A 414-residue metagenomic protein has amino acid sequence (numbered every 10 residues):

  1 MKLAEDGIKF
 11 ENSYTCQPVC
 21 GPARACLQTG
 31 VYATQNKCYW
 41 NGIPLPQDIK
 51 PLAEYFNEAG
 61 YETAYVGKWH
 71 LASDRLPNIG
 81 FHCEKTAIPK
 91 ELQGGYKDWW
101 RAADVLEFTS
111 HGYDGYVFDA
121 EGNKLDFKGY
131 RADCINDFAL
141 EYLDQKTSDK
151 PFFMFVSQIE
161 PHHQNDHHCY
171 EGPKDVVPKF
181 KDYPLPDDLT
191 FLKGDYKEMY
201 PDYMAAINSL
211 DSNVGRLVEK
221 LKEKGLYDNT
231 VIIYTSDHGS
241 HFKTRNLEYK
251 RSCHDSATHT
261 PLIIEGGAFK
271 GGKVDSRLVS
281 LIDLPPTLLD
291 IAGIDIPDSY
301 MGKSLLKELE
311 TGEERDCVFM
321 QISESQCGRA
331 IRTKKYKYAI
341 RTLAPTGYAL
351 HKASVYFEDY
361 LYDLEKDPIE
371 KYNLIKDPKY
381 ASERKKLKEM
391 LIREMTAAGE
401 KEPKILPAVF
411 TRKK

Functional and structural regions predicted by a protein language model:
M1-Y360, P368-T396, K401-K414: Formylglycine-dependent sulfatase
E365: Residues forming the ATP-binding cleft of Hanks-type serine/threonine protein kinase domains
